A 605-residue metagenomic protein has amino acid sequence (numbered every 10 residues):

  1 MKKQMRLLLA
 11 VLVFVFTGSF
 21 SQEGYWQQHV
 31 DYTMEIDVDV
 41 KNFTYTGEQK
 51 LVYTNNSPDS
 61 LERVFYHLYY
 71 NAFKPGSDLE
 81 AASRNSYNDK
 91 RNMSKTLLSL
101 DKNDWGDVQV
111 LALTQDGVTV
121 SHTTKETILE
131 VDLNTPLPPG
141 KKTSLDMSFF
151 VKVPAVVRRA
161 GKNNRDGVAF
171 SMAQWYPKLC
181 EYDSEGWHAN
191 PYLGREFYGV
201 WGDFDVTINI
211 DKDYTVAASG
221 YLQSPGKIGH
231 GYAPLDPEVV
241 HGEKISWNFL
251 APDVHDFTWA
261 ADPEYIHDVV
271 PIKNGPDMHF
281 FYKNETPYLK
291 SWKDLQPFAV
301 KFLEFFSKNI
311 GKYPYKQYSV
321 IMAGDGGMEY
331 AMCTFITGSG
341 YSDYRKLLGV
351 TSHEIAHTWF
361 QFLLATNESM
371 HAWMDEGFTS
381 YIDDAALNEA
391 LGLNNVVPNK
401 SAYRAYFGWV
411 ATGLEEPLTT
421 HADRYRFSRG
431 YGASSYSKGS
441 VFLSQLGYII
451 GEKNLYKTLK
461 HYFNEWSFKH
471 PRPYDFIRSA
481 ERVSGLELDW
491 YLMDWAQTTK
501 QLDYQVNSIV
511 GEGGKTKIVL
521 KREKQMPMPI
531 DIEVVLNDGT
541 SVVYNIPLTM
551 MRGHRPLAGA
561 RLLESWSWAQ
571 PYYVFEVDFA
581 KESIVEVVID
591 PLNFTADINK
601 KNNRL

Functional and structural regions predicted by a protein language model:
F20-T46, D489-W490: N-terminal, polar/Ser/Thr-rich
H29-V30, L68, F249, H279-K521: Hydrophobic alpha-helical and helix-loop surface patches within well-folded domains that function as non-catalytic
Q49-L51, Y66-L68, K141-A155, F204-K212 (+3 more regions): Short, hydrophobic/aromatic-enriched beta-strand segments in well-ordered soluble domains
T54, R91-G167, V240, S567-E582 (+2 more regions): A surface-exposed beta-strand-loop module
Y66-V118, M172-A173, N209, D213-Y214 (+1 more regions): Solvent-exposed beta-hairpin/edge-strand motifs
D78-K90, F150-F204, N593-L605: Glycine/proline-rich low-complexity spacer/linker segments in large multi-domain proteins
K178-G186, R195-S352, Y381-D384: Hydrophobic helix-coil surface modules that form long, contiguous segments used for peptide/substrate interaction
P225, A356, K453, W466-L605: Non-catalytic accessory/interaction domains
